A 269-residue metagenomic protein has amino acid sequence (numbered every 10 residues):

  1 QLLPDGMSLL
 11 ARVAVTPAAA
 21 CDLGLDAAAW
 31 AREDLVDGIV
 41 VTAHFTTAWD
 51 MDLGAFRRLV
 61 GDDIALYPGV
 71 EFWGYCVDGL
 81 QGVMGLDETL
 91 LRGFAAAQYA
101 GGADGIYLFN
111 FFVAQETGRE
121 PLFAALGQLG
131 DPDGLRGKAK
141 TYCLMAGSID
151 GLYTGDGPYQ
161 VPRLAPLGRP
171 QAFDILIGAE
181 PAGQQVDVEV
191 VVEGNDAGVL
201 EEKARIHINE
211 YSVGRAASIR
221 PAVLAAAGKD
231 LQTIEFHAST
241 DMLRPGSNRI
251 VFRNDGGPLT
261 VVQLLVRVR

Functional and structural regions predicted by a protein language model:
Q1-D63: Active-site neighborhood of glycoside hydrolase catalytic domains
R12-A14, F56-E88: Active-site clefts of carbohydrate-active enzymes
A19-C21, A48-D52, Y75-L80, Q115-R119: Extracytoplasmic/secreted cell-surface and envelope-processing proteins
G38-A48, V83-A146: Substrate-binding cleft of secreted/luminal carbohydrate-active enzymes
A165-P181, Q232-E235: Short beta-strands within extracellular/lumenal beta-sheet-rich domains
I177-A179, V192-A197: Short amphipathic, basic-aromatic surface patches that mediate peripheral association with negatively charged
E180-E189: Extended extracellular/luminal ectodomain segments enriched in beta-structured repeat modules
G194-R269: Beta-strand-rich ligand-recognition modules
